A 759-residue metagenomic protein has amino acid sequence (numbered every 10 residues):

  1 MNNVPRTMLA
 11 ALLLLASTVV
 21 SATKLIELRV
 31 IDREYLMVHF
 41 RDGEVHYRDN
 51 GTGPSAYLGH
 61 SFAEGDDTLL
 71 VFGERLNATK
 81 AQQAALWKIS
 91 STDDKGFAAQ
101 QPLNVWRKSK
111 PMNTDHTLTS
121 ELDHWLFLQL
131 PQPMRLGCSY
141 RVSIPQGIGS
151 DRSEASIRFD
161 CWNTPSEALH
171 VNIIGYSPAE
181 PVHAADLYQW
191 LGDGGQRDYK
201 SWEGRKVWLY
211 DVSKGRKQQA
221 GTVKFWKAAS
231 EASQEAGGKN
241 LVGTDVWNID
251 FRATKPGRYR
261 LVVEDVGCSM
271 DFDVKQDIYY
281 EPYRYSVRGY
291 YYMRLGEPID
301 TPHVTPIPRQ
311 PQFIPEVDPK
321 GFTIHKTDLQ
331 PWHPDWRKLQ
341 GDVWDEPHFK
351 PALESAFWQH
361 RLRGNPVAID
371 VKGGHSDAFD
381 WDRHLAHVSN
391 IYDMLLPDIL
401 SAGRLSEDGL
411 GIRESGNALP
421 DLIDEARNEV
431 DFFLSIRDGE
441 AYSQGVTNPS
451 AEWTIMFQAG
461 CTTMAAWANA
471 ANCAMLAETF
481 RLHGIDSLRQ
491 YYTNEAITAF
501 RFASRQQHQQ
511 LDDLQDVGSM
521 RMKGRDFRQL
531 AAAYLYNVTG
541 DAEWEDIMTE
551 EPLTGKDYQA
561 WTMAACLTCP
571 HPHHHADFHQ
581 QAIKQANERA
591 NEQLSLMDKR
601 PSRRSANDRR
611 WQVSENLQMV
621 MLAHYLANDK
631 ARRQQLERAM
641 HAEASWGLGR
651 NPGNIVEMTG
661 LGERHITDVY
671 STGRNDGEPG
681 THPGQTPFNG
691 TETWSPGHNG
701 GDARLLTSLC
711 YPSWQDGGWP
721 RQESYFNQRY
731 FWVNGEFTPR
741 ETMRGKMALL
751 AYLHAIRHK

Functional and structural regions predicted by a protein language model:
M1-L9: Bacterial N-terminal signal peptides that target proteins for export
A16-T18: N-terminal signal peptide c-region/cleavage motif recognized by signal peptidases
S21-A22: Boundary at the C-terminal end of the N-terminal hydrophobic targeting segment
E27-V30, L36-F97, N104-D123, I174 (+7 more regions): Aromatic (Trp/Tyr) and acidic
L130-C138, F251-G257: Surface-exposed, short loops/turns at beta-strand junctions within beta-sandwich domains
Q132-S166: Acidic, Ser/Thr/Gly/Pro-rich low-complexity segments and short DxT(G/T)-type signature motifs
R158-V182, S269-I307, I314: Low-complexity, Pro/Ser/Thr- and charge-rich linker/hinge segments at domain boundaries
A418-G439: Carboxylate/His-rich catalytic cores and anion/metal-binding grooves
